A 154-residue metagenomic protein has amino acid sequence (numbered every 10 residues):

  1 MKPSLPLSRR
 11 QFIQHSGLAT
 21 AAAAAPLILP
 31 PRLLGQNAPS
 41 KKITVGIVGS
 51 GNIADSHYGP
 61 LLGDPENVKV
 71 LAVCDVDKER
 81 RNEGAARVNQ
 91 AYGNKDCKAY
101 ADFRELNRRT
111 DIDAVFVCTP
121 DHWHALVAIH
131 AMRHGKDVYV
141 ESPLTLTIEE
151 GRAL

Functional and structural regions predicted by a protein language model:
M1-D137, E149-A153: N-terminal glycine-/serine-/threonine-rich beta1-alpha1-beta2 phosphate-ribose binding loop of Rossmann-like
S142: Short basic (Lys/Arg) and small-residue
T145: Short active-site loops of ABC-family nucleotide-binding domains
